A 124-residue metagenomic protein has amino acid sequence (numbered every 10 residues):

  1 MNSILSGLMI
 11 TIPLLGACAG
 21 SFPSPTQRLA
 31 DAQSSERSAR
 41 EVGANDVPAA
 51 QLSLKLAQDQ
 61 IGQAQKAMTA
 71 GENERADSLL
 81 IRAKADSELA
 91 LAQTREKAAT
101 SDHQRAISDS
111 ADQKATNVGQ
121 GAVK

Functional and structural regions predicted by a protein language model:
M1-C18: Sec-dependent bacterial lipoprotein signal peptides
S6, C18-K124: Long, charged/polar, soluble alpha-helical segments
